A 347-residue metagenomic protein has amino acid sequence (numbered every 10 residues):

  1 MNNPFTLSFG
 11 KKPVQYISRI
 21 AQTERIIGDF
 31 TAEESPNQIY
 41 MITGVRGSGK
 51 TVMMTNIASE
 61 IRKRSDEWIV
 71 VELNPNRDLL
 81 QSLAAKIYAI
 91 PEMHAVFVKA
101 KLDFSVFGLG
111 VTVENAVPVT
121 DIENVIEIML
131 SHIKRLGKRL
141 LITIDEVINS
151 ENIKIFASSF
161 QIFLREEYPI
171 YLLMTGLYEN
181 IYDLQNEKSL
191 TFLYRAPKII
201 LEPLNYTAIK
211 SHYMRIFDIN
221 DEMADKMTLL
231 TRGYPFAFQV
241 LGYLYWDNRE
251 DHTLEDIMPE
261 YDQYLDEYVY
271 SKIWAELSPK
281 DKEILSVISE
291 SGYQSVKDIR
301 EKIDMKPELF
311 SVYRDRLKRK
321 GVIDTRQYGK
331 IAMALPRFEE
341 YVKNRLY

Functional and structural regions predicted by a protein language model:
M1-Y40, R337: A short, basic N-terminal segment
S35-N56: Walker A/P-loop nucleotide-binding motif
Y40, T55, S59-D78: Conserved catalytic segments around the Walker B and adjacent sensor/switch elements of P-loop NTPase domains
D78-F107, Y347: Conserved NTP-binding/hydrolysis module of P-loop NTPases
N115-E179, E187: Conserved Walker B catalytic segment
E179-A196: Short regulatory helix/loop adjacent to the ATP-binding pocket of P-loop NTPases
A196-M223: Conserved small helical "lid"/interfacial subdomain of P-loop NTPases
Q239-L309: Winged-helix-like regulatory helical subdomains adjacent to P-loop NTPase cores
